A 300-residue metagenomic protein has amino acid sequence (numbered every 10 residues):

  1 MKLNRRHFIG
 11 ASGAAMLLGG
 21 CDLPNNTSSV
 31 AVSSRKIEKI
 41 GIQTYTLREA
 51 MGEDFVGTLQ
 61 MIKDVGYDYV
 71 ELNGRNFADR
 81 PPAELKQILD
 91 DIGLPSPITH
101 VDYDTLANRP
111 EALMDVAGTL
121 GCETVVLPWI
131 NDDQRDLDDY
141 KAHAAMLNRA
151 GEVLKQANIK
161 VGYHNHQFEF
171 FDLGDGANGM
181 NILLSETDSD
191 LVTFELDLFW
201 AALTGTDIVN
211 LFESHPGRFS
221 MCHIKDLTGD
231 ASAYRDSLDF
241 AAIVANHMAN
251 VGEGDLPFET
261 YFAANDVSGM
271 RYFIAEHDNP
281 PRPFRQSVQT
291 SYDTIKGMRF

Functional and structural regions predicted by a protein language model:
M1-G19: N-terminal secretory signal peptides and thylakoid transit peptides that target proteins across membranes
C21-E53, M61: C-terminal segment of N-terminal export signals and the immediately downstream linker at the start of the mature
V30-R35, L59-D64, D79-S96, N108-C122 (+4 more regions): Acidic (Asp/Glu)-rich catalytic clusters
I40-Q43, V70-L72, S96-T99, V125-L127 (+4 more regions): Hydrophobic faces of well-ordered beta-strands that scaffold small-molecule active sites in alpha/beta enzyme cores
L47-E53, L72-P82, V101-P110, D132-D138 (+4 more regions): Acidic-and-aromatic substrate-binding clefts and catalytic sites of carbohydrate-active enzymes
P95, T99-T193, R285: Active-site acidic/histidine proton-transfer and metal-coordination neighborhood in alpha/beta enzyme cores
Q156-D255: Acidic/histidine-rich catalytic cores of soluble enzymes
R285-F300: C-terminal helical cap(s) of enzyme catalytic domains, especially alpha/beta-barrels
